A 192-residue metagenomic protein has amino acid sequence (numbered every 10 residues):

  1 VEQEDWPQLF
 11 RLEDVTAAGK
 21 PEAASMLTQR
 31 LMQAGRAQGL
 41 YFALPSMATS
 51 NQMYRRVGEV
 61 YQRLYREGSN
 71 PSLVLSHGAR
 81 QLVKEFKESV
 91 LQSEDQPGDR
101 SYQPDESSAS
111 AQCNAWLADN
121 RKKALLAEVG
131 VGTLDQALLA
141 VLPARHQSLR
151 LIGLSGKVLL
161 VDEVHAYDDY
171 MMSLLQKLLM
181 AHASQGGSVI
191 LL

Functional and structural regions predicted by a protein language model:
V1-L192: N-terminal helicase ATP-binding lobe
